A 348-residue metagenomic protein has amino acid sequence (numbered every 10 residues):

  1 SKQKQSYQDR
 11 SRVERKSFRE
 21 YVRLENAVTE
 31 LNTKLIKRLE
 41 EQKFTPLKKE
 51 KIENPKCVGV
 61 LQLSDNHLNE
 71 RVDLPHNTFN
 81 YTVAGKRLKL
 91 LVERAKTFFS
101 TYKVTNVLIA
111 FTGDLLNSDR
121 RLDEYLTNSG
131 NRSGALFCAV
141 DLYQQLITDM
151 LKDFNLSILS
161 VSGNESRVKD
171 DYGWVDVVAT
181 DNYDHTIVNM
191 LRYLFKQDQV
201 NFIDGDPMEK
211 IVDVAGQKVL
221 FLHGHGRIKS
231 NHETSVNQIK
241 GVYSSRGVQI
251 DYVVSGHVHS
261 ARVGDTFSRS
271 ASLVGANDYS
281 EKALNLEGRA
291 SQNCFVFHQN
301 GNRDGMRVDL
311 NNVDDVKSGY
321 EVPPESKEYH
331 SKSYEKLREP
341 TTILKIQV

Functional and structural regions predicted by a protein language model:
S1-Y102, F295, L310-N311, E321-E325 (+1 more regions): Basic, amphipathic N-terminal segments that precede the first structured/catalytic domain
P46, F137, M150, V313 (+3 more regions): Catalytic phosphate/metal-binding cores of nucleic-acid and nucleotide-processing enzymes, i.e., regions that mediate
P46-L63, T78-L191: Core catalytic region of metal-dependent phosphoesterases/phosphodiesterases, especially metallo-beta-lactamase-like
S64-N66, G113-L115, G163-V168, G224-G226 (+2 more regions): Active-site metal-binding loops of divalent metal-dependent hydrolases
V177-H185, N189-M208, V214-P323: Conserved beta-sheet core of the metallophosphoesterase superfamily
N293, E325-S333, L337, V348: Terminal low-complexity, intrinsically disordered regions
G305-R307, K327, T342-V348: Intrinsically disordered, low-complexity S/T/P-rich terminal and linker regions that flank long coiled-coil rods
